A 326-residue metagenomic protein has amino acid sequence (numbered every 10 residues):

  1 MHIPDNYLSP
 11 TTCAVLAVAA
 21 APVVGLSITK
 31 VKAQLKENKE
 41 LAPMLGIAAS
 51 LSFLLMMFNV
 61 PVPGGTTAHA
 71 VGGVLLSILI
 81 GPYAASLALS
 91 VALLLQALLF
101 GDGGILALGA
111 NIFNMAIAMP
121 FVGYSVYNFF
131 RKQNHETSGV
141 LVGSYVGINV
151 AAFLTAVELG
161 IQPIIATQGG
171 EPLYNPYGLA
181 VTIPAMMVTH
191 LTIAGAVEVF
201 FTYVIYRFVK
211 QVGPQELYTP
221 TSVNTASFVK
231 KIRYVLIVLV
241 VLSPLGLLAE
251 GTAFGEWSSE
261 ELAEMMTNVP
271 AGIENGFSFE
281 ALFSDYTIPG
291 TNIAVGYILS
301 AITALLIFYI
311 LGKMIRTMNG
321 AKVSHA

Functional and structural regions predicted by a protein language model:
M1, E280-I315: Individual transmembrane alpha-helix segments
M1-C13, K36-E40, G65-T67, L106-A110 (+3 more regions): Interfacial loop-to-helix junctions that mark the boundaries of transmembrane helices in multi-pass membrane
H2-P10, A14-V15, A19-L76: Hydrophobic transmembrane alpha-helices
M56-M119: Alpha-helical membrane segments and adjacent membrane-interface helices in multi-pass membrane proteins
M115-A156: Short helix-perturbing small/polar motifs within transmembrane alpha-helices
S144, G160-K231: Glycine-rich ThDP/TPP pyrophosphate-binding loop and its adjacent helix/strand module within ThDP-dependent enzymes
V150-P172, G251-F283: Juxtamembrane non-transmembrane "cap" segments at the membrane-aqueous interface of multi-pass membrane proteins
F200-A271: Internal helical hairpin/lid segments
